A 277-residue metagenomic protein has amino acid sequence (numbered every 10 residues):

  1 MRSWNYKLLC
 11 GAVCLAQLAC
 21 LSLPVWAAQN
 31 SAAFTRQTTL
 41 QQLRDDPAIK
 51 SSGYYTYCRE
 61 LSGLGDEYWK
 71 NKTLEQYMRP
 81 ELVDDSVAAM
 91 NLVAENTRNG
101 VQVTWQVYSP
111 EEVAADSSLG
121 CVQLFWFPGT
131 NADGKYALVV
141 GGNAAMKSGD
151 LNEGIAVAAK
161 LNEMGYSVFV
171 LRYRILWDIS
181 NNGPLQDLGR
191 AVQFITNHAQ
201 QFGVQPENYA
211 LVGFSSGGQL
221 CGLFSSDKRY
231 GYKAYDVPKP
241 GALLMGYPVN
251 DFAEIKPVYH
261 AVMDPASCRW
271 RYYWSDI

Functional and structural regions predicted by a protein language model:
L18-V25: C-terminal segment of classical bacterial N-terminal signal peptides
C58, L64-A132: N-terminal cap/lid segment of alpha/beta-hydrolase-fold proteins
G134-G142: Short beta-strand element of the alpha/beta-hydrolase
Y136, N162-F169: A fold-wide structural signal in alpha/beta-hydrolase
N143, R172-L176, V249: Short beta-to-alpha linker loops that shape the active-site pocket of alpha/beta-hydrolase fold enzymes
G149-A156, L171-P206: Catalytic nucleophile-loop/oxyanion-hole region of alpha/beta-hydrolase and closely related hydrolase-like folds
R190-A261: Primarily recognizes the serine-hydrolase "nucleophile elbow" in alpha/beta-hydrolase and SGNH/GDSL folds
R269-I277: Serine-hydrolase catalytic core
